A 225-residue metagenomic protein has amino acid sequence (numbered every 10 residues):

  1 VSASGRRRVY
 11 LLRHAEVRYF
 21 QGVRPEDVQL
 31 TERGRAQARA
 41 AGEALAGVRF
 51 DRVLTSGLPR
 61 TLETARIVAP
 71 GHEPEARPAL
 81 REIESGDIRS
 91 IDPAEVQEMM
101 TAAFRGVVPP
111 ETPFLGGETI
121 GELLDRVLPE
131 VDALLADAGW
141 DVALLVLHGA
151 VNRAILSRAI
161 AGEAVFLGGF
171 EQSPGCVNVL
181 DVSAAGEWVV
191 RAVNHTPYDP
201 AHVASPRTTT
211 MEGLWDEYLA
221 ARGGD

Functional and structural regions predicted by a protein language model:
V1-R6, I83-E95, G139-D141, S157-D225: Acidic, low-complexity terminal tails and accessory targeting/binding regions of phosphate-metabolizing enzymes
S4, R39-V108: Phosphate-coordination/substrate-recognition cap region in phosphate-metabolizing enzymes
R7-L11, A15-T64, L115-L128: Loop-to-helix element that buttresses phosphate recognition and phosphoryl-transfer chemistry
V9, L134, D141-A150: Generic beta-sheet signal
Y10, E75-R77, R191: General small-molecule cofactor/ligand-binding pocket signal
V17, V151-N152: Short active-site segment of divalent metal-dependent hydrolases/proteases that encodes the spacing between
S56-L58, A79, V146-A150, V193: Short, well-ordered beta-to-alpha junction loops that form the rim of enzyme active sites and present histidine/acidic
T101-E122, W215-G224: Short glycine/proline- and acidic residue-enriched helix-loop micro-motifs that form flexible lids or anion-recognition
